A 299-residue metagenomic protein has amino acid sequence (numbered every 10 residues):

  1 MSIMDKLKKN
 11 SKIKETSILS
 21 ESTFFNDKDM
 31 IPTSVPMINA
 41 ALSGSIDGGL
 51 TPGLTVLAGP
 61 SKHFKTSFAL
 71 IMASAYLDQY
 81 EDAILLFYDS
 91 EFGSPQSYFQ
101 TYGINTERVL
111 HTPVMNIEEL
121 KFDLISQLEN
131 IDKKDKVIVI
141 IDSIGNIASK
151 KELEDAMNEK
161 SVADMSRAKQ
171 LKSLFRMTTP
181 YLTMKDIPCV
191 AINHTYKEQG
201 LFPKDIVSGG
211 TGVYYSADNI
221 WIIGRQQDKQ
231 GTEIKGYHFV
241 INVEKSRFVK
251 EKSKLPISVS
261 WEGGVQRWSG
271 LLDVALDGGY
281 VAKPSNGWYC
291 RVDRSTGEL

Functional and structural regions predicted by a protein language model:
S2-R108, I125-E129: The Walker A/P-loop phosphate-binding site
L54-V56, I84, K136-I140, P188: Residue-level preference for the first positions of well-ordered beta-strands
D78, Y102-V109, D155-D164, D205-G210: A short alpha->loop->secondary-structure connector
S94, I147-A148, E198-Q199: Catalytic P-loop NTPase motifs of RecA-like helicase/translocase cores
N105-E119, A217: A glycine-rich helix N-cap at a beta->alpha junction
V114-D186: Phosphate-binding/switch loop-helix module in NTP-utilizing enzymes
D164-G278: Phosphate-binding/switch region of NTP-binding enzymes
N286-L299: Terminal-proximal interaction/regulatory segments of ATP-powered molecular machines
